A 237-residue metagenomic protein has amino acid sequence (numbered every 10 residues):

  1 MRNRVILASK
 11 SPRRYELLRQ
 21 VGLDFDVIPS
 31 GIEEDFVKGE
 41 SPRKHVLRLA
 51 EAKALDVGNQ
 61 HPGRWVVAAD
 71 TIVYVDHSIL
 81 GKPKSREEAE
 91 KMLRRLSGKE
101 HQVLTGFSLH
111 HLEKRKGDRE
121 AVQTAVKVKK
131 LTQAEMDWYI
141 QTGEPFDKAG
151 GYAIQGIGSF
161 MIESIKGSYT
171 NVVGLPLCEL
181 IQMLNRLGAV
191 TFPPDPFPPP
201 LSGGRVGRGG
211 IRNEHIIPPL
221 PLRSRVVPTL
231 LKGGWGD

Functional and structural regions predicted by a protein language model:
M1-L23: N-terminal beta1-alpha1 ligand-phosphate binding loop
R2-I6, E40-P196, N213: Anionic-ligand binding patches
D24-D26, V190: Residue-level detector of anion-binding/catalytic polar loops
D26-E34: A short beta-strand-loop structural module common to alpha/beta enzyme folds
P200-L201, P218-L222: Intrinsically disordered, low-complexity segments enriched in serine/proline and basic residues
G203-V206, S224-R225, K232-W235: Glycine-biased, low-complexity coil/linker segments
V206, I211, I216-I217, V226-V227: Short hydrophobic transmembrane-like helices used for membrane targeting/insertion
